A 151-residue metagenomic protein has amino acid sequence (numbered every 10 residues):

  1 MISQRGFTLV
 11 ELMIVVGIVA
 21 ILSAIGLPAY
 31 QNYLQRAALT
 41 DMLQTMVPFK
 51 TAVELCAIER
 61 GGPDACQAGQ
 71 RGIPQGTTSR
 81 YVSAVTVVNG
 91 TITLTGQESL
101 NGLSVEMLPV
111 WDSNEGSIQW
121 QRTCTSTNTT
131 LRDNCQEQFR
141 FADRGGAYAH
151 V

Functional and structural regions predicted by a protein language model:
M1-D41, T45: N-terminal single-pass transmembrane signal-anchor helix
S3, G26-A29, T45, A52 (+4 more regions): A general marker of short, structured functional hotspots
A24, N32-P74: Conserved hydrophobic/amphipathic alpha-helical signal-anchor segments
A57-V151: Periplasmic/extracellular, small/polar-rich flexible segments of pilin-like filament-forming proteins
